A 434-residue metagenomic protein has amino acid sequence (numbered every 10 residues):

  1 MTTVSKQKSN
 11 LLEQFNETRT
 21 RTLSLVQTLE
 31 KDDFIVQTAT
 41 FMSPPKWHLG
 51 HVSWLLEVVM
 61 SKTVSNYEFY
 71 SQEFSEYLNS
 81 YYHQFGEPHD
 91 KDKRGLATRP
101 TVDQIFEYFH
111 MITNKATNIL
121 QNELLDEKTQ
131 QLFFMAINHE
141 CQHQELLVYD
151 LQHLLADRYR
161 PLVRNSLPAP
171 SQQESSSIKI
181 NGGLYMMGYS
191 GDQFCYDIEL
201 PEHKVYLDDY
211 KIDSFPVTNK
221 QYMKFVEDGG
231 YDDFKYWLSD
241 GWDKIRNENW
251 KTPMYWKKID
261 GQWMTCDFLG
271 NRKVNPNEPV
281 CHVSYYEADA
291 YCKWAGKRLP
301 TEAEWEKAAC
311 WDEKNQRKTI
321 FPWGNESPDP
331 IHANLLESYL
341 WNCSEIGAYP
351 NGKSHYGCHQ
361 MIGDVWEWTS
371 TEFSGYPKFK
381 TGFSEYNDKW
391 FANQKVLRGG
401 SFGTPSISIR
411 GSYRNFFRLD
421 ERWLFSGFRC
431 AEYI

Functional and structural regions predicted by a protein language model:
M1-K6, N118-Q121, N165-A169, N247: Polar low-complexity intrinsically disordered regions
T2-S43, W47-W54, V58-K115, I119 (+8 more regions): Disulfide-stabilized, aromatic/cysteine-rich ligand-recognition loop
L132, A136, E140-Q142, L146 (+5 more regions): Functional-site microenvironments in short loops/helix caps that host divalent-cation chemistry
